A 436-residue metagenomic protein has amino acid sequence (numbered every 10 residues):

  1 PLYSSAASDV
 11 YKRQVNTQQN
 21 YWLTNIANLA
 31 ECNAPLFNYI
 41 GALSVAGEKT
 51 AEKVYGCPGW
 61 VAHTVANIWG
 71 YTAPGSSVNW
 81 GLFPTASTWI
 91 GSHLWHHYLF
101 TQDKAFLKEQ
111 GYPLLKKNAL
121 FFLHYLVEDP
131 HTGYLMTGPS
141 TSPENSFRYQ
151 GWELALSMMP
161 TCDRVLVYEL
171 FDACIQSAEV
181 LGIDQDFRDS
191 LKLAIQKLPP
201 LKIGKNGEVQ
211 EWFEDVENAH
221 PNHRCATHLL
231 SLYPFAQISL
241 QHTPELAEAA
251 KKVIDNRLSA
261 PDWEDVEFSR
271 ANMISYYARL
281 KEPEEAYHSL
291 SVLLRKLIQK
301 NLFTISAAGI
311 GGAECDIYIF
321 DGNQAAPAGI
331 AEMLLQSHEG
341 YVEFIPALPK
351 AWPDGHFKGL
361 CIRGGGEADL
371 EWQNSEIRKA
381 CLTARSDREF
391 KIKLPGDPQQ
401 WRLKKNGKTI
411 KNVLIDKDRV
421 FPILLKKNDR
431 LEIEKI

Functional and structural regions predicted by a protein language model:
P1-A7, Y11: Single conserved hydrophobic/aromatic residue that forms the stacking wall/gate of nucleotide- or nucleobase-binding
S5, L107-E109, V127-G138, I183-S190 (+1 more regions): Short, glycine/acidic-rich hinge or "gate" loops at secondary-structure transitions that mediate conformational
R13-K49, K53-V54, W60, L82-K104 (+3 more regions): Active-site core of glycosidic bond-cleaving carbohydrate-active enzymes
P58-W69: Sequence context surrounding c-type heme c attachment/ligation sites in exported
N67-S77: Short glycine/proline-rich turn/loop motifs
N79-G81, L156, N222-H223, K358-C361: Short Gly/Pro-enriched turn/cap motifs at secondary-structure boundaries
K117-S177: Acidic/histidine-rich catalytic neighborhood
H124, T132, E284-I436: Non-catalytic C-terminal accessory modules of carbohydrate-active enzymes
